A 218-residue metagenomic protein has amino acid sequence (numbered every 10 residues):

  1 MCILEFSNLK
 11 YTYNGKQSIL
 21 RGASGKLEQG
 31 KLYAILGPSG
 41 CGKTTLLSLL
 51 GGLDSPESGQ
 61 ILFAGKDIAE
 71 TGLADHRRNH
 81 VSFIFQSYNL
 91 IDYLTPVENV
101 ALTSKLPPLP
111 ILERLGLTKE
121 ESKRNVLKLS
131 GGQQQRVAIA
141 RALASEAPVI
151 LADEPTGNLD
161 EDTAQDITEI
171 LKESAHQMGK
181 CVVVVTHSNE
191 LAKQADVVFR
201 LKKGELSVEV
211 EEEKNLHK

Functional and structural regions predicted by a protein language model:
G51: Helix-to-loop junction immediately C-terminal to a conserved catalytic motif
G59-D67: Conserved ABC transporter NBD signature motif
I68-S82: ABC ATPase NBD coupling module
I111, L115-L127: Conserved ABC nucleotide-binding domain
N125-L129, Q133-Q135: Conserved ABC ATPase signature
I139: Hydrophobic anchor residue at the start of the ABC signature
I150-D153: Catalytic Walker B motif of ABC-type/P-loop ATPase nucleotide-binding domains
